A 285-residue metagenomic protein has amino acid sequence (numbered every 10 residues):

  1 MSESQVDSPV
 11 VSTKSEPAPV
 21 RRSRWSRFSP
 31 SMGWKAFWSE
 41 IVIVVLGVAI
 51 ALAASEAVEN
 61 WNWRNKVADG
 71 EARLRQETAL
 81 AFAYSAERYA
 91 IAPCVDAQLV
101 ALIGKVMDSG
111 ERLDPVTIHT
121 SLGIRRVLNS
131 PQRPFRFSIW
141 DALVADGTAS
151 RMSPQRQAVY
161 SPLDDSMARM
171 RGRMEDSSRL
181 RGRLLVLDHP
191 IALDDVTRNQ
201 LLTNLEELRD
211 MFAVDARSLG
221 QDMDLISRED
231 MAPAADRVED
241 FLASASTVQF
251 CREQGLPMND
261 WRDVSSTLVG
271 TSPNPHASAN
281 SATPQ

Functional and structural regions predicted by a protein language model:
M1-K35, E56-Q285: Long, hydrophobic alpha-helical segments that serve as membrane-spanning/inserting helices
E40-A54: Hydrophobic membrane-insertion alpha-helices, especially the h-region of bacterial N-terminal signal peptides
